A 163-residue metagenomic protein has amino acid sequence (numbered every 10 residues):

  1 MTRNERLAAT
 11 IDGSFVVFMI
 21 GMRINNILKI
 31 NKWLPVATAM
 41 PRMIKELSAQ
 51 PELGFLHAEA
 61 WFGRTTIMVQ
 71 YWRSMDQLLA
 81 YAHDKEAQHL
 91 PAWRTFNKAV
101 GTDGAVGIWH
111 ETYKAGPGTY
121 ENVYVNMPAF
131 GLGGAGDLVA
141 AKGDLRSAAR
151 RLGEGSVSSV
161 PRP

Functional and structural regions predicted by a protein language model:
M1-T65, A80, G104-P163: Short S/T/G/P-rich N-terminal loop/turn motif that feeds into the first structured element of a domain
Y71-R73: Tryptophan-centric aromatic hotspots in well-structured domains and transmembrane helices
M75-G107: An amphipathic, aromatic/His-enriched active-site/gating alpha helix that lines ligand/cofactor pockets
